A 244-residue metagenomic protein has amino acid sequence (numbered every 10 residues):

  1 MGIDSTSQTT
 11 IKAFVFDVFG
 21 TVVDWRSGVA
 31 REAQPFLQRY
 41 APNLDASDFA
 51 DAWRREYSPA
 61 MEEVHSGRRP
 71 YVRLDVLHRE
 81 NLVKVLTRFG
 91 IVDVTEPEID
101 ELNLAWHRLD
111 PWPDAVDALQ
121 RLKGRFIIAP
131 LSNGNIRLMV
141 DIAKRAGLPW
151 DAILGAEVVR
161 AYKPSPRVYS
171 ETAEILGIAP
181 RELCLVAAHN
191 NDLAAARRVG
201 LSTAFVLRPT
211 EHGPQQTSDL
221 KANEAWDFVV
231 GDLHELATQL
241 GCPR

Functional and structural regions predicted by a protein language model:
G2-K12, V116, Q120, L131-R244: Asp-based, Mg2+/Mn2+-dependent phosphohydrolase catalytic module
S7-P113: N-terminal helical cap/lid subdomain that shapes the substrate entry/recognition surface in HAD-like hydrolases
F36, D114-R125: Catalytic-core regions built around general acid/base machinery
F36-Y40, R88-F89, R125, R145 (+2 more regions): Alpha-helical structural context
